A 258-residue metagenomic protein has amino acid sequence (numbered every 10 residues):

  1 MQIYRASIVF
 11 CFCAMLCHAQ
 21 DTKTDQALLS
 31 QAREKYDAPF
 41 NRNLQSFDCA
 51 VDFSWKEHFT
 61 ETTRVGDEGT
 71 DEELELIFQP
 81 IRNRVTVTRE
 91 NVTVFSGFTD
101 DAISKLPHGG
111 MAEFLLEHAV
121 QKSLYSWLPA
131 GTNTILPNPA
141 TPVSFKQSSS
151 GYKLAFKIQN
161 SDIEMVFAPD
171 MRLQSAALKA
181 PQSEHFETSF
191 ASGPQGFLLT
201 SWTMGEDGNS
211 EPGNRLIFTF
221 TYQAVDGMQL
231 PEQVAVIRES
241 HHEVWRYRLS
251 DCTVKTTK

Functional and structural regions predicted by a protein language model:
M1-I8: Bacterial N-terminal signal peptides that target proteins for export
F10-A19: Hydrophobic h-region of N-terminal signal peptides that target proteins for export in Gram-negative bacteria
A19-K56, H108-G110: N-terminal leader/targeting segments and the immediate start of mature chains
F40, D67-E68, L74-F78, P137-Q147 (+3 more regions): Short, exposed beta-strand/loop patches in secreted or surface proteins that constitute
F47-Q79: N-terminal, post-signal-peptide region of Sec/Tat-exported proteins
E72-A130, I163-E164: An acidic-aromatic
Q121-Q159: Extracytoplasmic beta-rich ectodomain segments of secreted or membrane-anchored proteins
S149-K258: Gly/Pro-enriched, hydrophobic low-complexity segments that function as extracytoplasmic propeptides/linkers
